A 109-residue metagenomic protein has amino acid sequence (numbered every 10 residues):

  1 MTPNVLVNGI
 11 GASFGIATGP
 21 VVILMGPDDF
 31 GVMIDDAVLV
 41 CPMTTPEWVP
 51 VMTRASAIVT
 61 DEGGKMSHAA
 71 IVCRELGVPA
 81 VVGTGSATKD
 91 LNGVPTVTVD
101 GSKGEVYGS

Functional and structural regions predicted by a protein language model:
M1-V5: Long, low-complexity segments enriched in small/aliphatic residues
V7-A37, P42-S109: Acidic, glycine-rich flexible loop/linker segments
